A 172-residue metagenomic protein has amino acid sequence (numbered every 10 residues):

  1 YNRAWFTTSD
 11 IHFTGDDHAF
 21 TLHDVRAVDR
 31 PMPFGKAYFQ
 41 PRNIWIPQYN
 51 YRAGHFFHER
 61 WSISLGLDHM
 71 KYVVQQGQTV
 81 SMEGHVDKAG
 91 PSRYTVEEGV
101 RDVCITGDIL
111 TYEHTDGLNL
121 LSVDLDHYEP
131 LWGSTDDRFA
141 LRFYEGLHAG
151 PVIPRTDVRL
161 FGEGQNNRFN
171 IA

Functional and structural regions predicted by a protein language model:
Y1-A4, N50, G146-V152, A172: Glycine-centered small-residue hotspots that permit tight backbone geometry or close packing
Y1-F56: Short glycine/proline- and aromatic-enriched beta-strand/turn motifs that initiate or cap beta-hairpins
G15-F20, E83-H85, G164-R168: Short, low-complexity, polar/charged sequence segments that are solvent-exposed and flexible
L22-V25, K88-P91, I171: Glycine-rich loops and low-complexity Gly/Arg-rich segments that provide flexible linkers or classic glycine-based
K36-F39, G107-H114, L160-I171: Extracellular loop and loop/strand-boundary signature of outer-membrane beta-barrel proteins
Q40, Q48, Q75-Q78, M82 (+1 more regions): Residue-identity detector for glutamine
W45-Y49, T115-L121, F169-A172: Residues that define the transmembrane beta-barrel architecture of outer-membrane proteins
R52-R159: Gram-negative (and chloroplast) outer-membrane scaffold detector with strong preference for beta-barrel transmembrane
